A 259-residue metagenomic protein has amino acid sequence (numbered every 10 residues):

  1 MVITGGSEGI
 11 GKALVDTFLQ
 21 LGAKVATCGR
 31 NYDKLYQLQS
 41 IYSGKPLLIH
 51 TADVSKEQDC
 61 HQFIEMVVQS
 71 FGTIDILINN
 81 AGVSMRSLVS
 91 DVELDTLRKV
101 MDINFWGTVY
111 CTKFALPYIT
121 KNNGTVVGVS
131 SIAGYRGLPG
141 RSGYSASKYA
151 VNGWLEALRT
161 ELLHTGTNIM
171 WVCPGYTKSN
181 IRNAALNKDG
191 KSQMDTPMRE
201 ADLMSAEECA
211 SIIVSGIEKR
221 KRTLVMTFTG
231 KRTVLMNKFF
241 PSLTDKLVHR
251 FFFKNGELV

Functional and structural regions predicted by a protein language model:
S7-E8: Conserved glycine-rich cofactor-binding loop
L21-L38: Conserved glycine-rich Rossmann-like NAD(P)H-binding loop of the short-chain dehydrogenase/reductase
T51-Q62, L94: The beta1-alpha1 cofactor-binding region of Rossmann-like NAD(H)/NADP(H)-dependent oxidoreductases
L88-V89, E93-R98: Substrate-binding pocket helix/loop in short-chain dehydrogenase/reductase
T112, S147: Active-site helix of classical SDR
S131: Residue(s) in the substrate-gating loop at a strand-loop-helix junction that position the organic substrate next
H164-F228: SDR active-site lid
